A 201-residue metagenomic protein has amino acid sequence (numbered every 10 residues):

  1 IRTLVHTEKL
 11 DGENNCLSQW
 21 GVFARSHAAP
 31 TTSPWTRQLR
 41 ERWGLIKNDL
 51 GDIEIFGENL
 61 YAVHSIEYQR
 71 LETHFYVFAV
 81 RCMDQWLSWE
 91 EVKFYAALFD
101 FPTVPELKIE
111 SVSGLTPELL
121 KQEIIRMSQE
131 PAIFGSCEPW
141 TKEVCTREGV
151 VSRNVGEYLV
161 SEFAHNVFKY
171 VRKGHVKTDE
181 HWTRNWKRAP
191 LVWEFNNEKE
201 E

Functional and structural regions predicted by a protein language model:
I1-E201: Core nucleotide-handling region used for phosphoryl-transfer chemistry
